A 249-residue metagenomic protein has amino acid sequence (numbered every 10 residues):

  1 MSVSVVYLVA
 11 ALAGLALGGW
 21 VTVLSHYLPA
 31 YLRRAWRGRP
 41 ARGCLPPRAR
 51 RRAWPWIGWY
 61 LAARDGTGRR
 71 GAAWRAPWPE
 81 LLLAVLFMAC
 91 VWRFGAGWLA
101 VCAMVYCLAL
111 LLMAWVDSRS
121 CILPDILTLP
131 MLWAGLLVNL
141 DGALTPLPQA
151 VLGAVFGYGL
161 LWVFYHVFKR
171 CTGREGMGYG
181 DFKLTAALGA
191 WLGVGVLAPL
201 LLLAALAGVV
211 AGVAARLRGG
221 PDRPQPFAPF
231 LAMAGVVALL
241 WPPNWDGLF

Functional and structural regions predicted by a protein language model:
M1-F249: A membrane-topology feature that recognizes alpha-helical transmembrane segments and their immediate juxtamembrane
